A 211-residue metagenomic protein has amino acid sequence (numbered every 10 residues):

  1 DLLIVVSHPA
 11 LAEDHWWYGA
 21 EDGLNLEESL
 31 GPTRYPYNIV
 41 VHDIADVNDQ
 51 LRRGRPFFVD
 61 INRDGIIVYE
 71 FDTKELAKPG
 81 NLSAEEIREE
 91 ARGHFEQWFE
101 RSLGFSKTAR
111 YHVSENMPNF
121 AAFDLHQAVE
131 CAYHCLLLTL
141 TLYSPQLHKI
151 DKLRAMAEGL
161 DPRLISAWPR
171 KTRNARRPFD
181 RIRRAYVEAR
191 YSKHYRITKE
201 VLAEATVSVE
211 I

Functional and structural regions predicted by a protein language model:
L3-R52: Metal-dependent nucleotidyltransferase catalytic core
S7-A12, A45, V129, A157-R163: Short, charged/polar surface micro-motifs in flexible loops or helix N-caps
P9, Y35, D43-L76, E85: Long, contiguous interaction/recruitment modules in multidomain scaffold/adaptor proteins
V59, T73, P79, E85-E90 (+4 more regions): Long, charged low-complexity segments
A109, N116-M117: Short helix-adjacent coil turns
A121-Y143: Hydrophobic alpha-helical packing segments in soluble, helical-rich domains
